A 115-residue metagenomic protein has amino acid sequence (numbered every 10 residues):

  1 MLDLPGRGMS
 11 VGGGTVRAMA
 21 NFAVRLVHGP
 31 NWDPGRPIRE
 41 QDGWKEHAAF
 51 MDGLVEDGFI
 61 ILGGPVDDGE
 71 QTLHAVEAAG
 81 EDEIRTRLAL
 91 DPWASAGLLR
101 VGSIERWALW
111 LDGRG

Functional and structural regions predicted by a protein language model:
L2-L4: Leucine-biased recognition of intrinsically disordered, low-complexity hydrophobic segments
V11-G115: Conserved, structured core segments of small domains
